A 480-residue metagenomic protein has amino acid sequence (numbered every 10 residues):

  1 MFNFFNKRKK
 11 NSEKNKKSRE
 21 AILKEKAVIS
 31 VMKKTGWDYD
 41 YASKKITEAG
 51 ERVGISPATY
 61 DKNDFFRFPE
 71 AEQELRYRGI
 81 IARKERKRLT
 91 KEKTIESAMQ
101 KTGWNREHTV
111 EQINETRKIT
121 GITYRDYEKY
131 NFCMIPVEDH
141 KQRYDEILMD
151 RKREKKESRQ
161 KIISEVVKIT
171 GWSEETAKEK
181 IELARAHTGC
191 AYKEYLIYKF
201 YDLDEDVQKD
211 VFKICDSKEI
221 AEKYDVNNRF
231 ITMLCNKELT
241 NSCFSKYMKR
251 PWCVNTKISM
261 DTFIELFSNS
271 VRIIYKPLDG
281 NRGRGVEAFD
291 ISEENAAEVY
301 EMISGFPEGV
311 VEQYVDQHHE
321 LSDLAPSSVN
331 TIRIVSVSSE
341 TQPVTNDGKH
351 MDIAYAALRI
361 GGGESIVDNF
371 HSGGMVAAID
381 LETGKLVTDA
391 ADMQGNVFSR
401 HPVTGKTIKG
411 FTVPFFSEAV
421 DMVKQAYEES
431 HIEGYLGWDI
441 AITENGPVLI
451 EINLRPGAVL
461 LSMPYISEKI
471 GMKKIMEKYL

Functional and structural regions predicted by a protein language model:
N6, N11, N15-K26, E48-K93 (+1 more regions): Repeat-associated, polar segments at repeat-unit boundaries in modular proteins
A27-S30, Y41, K45-A49, R76 (+8 more regions): Charge-rich, solvent-exposed alpha-helical interaction surfaces
D150-L266, V423: Conserved N-proximal alpha/beta basic substrate-recognition cap immediately N-terminal to, or forming the N-lobe
K155, N396-K424, E428-Y435, I442-L480: C-terminal active-site "lid" helix and adjoining low-complexity regulatory extension at the edge of ATP-using catalytic
K223-I332, V337: Active-site nucleotide/adenylate-binding loops and adjacent lid/helix of ATP-dependent enzymes
I273, D352-A354, V448-I450: Protein kinase-like catalytic core scaffold
E294, V299-T388: Phosphate-binding site of ATP-dependent enzymes
D368-P414: Internal helical hairpin/lid segments
